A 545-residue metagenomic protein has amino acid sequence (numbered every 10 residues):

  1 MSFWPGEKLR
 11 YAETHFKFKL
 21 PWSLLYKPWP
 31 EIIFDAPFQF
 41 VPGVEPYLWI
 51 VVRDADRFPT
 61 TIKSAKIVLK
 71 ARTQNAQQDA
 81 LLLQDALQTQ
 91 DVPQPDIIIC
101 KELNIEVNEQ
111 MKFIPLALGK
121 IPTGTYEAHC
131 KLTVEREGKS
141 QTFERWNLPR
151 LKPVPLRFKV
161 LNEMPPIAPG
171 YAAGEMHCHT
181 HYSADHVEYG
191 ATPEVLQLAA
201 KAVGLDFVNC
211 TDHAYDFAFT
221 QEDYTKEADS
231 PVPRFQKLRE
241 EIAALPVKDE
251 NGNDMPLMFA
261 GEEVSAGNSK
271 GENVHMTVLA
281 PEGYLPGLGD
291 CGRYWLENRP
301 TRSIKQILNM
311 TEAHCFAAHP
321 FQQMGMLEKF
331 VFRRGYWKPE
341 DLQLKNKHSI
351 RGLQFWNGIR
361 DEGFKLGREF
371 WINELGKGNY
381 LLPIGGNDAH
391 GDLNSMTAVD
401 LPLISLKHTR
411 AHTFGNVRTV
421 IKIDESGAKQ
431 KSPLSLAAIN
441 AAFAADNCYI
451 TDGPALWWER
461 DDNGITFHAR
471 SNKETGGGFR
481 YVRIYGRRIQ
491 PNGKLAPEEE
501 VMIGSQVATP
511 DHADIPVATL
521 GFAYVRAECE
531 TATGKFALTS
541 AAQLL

Functional and structural regions predicted by a protein language model:
M1-P166, G170, S183, K377-L382 (+1 more regions): C-terminal functional module detector
M164-A318, M324-L327, Q354-E369, G386-L393 (+2 more regions): A metal-dependent hydrolase metal-coordination microenvironment
E175, G271-V274, H348-I350, G378 (+1 more regions): Short, solvent-exposed loop/turn segments at the edges of secondary structure
E194, A202, L344-K347, K377-G378 (+1 more regions): Alpha-helix termination/capping residues and helix-transition junctions
N268-P281, Q323-K347, G391-H412: Substrate-binding cleft/loops of secretory-pathway carbohydrate-active enzymes
E282-R293, R334-Q354, V420-I423: Acidic, His- and aromatic-enriched active-site or binding-groove loops in soluble protein domains that engage sugars
R293-R302, Q323, V331-W337, F443 (+2 more regions): A Trp-anchored, charged/polar loop motif used as the substrate-binding/catalytic surface of acyl/ester-handling
R368-N373, I439: Functionally critical loop-and-helix segments that line ligand-binding/catalytic clefts of soluble enzyme domains
